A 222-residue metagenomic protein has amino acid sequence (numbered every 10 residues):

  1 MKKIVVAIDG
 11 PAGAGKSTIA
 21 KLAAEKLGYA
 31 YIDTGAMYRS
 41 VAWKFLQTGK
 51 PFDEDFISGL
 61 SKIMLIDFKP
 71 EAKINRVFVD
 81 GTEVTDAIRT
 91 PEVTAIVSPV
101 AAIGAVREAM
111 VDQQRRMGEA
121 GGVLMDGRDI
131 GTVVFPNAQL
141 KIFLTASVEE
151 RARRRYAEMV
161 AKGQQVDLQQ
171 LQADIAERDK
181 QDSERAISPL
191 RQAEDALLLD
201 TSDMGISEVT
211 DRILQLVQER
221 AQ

Functional and structural regions predicted by a protein language model:
V6-I8: Hydrophobic anchor at the beta1->P-loop junction of P-loop NTPases
A12: The conserved Walker
K16: Conserved lysine of the Walker
I19: Hydrophobic positions on the alpha1 helix immediately C-terminal to the Walker A/P-loop
E25-R89: N-terminal phosphate/diphosphate-binding loop that engages ATP/GTP or pyrophosphate donors across diverse enzyme folds
G35, G81, M110, L124 (+1 more regions): Residue-level signal for inorganic ion chemistry
K69, Q114-A120, V133, N137 (+1 more regions): Small-molecule kinase domains that catalyze NTP-dependent phosphoryl transfer to phosphate-bearing small molecules
T85-K162: ATP-dependent NMP and nucleoside kinases share a basic, alpha-helical "lid"
